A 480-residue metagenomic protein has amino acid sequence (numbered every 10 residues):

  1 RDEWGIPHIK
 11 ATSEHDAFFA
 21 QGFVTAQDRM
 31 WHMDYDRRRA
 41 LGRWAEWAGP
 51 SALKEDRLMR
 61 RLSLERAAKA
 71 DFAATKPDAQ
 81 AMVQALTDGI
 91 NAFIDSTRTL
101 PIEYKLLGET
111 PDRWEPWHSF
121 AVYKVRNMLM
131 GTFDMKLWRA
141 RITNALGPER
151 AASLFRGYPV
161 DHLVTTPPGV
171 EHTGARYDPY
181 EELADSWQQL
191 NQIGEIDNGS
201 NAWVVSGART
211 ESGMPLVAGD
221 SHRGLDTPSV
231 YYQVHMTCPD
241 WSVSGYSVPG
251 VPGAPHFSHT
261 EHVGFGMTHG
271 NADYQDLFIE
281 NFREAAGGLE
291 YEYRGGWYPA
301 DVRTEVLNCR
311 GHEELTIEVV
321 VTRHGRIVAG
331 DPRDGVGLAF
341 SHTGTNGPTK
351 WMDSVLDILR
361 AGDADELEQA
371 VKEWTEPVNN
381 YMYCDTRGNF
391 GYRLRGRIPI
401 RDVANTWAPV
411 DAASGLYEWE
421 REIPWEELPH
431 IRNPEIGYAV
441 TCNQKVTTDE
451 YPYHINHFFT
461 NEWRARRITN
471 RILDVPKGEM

Functional and structural regions predicted by a protein language model:
R1-L216, S221-T227, G245-Y246, V251: Substrate-recognition/specificity elements adjacent to catalytic centers across diverse enzyme folds
G5, I90, D220, F265 (+3 more regions): Conserved structural-core and active-site-/substrate-pathway-adjacent residues in large, well-folded domains of enzymes
I9-K10, A17-A20, L137-W138, G213-M214 (+13 more regions): Short helix/loop capping segments that flank catalytic or ligand/cofactor-binding pockets
A17-Q21, L58, A67-Q80, A339-H342 (+3 more regions): Second-shell loop/turn segments in exported
K54, E65-R66, T87-D88, D353-N379 (+2 more regions): Proteins synthesized as precursors that undergo proteolytic processing into mature forms
S186-P215, T227, Q233-V234, T322-G362 (+2 more regions): Glycine-rich loop/turn
D240-L315, L356-R360, T469: Compact, glycine/acidic-enriched structural inserts
P249, Q275, V336, E376-V475: Hydrophobic alpha-helical segments
